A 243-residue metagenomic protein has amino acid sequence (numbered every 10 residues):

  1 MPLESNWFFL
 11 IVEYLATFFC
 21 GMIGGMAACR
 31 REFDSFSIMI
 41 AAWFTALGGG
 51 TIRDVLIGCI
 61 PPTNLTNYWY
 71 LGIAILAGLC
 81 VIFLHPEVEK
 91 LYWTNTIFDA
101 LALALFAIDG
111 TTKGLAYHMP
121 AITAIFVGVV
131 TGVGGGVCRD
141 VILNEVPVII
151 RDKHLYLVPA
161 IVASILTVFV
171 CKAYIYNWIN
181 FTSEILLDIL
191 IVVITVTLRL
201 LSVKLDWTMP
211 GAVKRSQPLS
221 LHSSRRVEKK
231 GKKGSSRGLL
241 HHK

Functional and structural regions predicted by a protein language model:
S5-T17, P62-L76, P120-V133: Structural signature of hydrophobic alpha-helical transmembrane segments
L10-I23, A41-F44, A163-L166: The first (N-terminal) embedded transmembrane alpha-helix
G21-R31, D54, L79-Y92, V137-V148 (+1 more regions): C-terminal ends of transmembrane helices
F36-F44, T66-G72, Y92-L103, I125-V127 (+1 more regions): Cytoplasmic-side transmembrane-helix entry/capping segments in multi-pass membrane proteins
I40-F44, T51-I57, F126, V130 (+2 more regions): Short, structured motif recognition centered on aromatic/hydrophobic residues
D54, D109-M119, V162-N177: Hydrophobic alpha-helical transmembrane segments in multi-pass integral membrane proteins
L76-K113: Ordered, amphipathic secondary-structure segments that act as subunit-interaction surfaces in large macromolecular
P210-L240: Short, highly charged, low-complexity non-transmembrane loops/tails of multi-pass membrane proteins
